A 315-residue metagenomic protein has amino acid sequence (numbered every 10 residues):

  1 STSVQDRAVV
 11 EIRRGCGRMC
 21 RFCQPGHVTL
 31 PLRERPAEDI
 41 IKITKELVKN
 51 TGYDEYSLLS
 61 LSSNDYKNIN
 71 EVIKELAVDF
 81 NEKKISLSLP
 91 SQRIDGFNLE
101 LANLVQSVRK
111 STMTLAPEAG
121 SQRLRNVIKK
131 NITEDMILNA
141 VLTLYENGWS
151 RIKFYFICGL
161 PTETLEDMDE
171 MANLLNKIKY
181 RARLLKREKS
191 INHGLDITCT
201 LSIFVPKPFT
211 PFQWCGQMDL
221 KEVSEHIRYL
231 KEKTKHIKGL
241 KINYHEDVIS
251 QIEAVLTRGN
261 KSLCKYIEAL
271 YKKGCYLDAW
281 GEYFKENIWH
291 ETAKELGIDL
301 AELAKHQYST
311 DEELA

Functional and structural regions predicted by a protein language model:
S1-V9: N-terminal [4Fe-4S]-dependent radical SAM core
E11-H27: Local cysteine-cluster metal-coordination motifs and their immediate loop/turn environment, predominantly Fe-S cluster
C23-D39: Iron-sulfur (Fe-S) cluster-binding segments and ferredoxin-like electron-carrier domains, especially [2Fe-2S]
L32-P36, I43-K45, Y53, S60-S63 (+5 more regions): Terminal amphipathic helices with adjacent charged low-complexity linkers/tails
E46-T198: Conserved SAM/AdoMet-binding glycine-rich loop
A77, V105, T112-M113, Q217-Y229 (+1 more regions): Acidic, Ser/Thr-rich peripheral helices and adjacent loops at domain boundaries
N176, Y180-S190, Q213-S224, Y229-E232 (+1 more regions): Long, polar/charge-rich, low-hydrophobicity segments
I227, H236-A315: Radical SAM enzyme core and accessory elements
